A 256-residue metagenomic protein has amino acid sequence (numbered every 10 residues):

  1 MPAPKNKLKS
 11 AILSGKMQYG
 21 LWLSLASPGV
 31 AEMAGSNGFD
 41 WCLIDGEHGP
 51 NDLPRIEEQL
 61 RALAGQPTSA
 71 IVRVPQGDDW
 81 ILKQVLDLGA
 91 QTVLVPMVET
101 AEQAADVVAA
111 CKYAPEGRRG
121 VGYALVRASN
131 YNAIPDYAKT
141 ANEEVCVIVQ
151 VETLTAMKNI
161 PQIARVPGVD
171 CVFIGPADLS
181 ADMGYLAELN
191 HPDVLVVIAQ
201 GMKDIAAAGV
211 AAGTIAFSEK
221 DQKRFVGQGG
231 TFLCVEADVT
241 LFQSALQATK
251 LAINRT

Functional and structural regions predicted by a protein language model:
M1-T256: Expand to "…catalyze enediolate/carbanion chemistry for C-C bond making/breaking, isomerization, decarboxylation
